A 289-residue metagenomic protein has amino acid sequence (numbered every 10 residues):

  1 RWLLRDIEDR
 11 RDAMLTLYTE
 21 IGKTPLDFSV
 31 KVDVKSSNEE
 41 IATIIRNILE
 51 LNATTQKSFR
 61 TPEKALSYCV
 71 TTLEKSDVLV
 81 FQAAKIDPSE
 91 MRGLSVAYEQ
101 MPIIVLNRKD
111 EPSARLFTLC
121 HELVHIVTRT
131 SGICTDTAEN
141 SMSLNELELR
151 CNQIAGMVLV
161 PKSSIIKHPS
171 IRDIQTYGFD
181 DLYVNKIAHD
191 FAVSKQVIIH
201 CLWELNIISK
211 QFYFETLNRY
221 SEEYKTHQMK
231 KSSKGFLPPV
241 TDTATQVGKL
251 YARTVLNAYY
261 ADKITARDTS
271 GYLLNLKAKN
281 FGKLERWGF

Functional and structural regions predicted by a protein language model:
R1-F289: Active-site hotspot residues in diverse enzymes, especially metal/ion-binding acidic/histidine motifs
